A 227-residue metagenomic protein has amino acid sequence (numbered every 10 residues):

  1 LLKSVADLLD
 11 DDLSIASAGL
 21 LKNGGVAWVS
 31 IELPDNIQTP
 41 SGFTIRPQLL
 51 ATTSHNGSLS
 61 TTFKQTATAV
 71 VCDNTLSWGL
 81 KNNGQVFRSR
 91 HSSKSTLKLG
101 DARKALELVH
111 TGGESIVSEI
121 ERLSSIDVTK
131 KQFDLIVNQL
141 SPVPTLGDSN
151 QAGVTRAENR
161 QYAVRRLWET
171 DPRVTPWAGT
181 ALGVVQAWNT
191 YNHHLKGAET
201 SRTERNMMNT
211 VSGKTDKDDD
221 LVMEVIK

Functional and structural regions predicted by a protein language model:
L1-S14: Amphipathic alpha-helical segments
K3-S4, N23-W28, R46: Short, well-structured alpha-helical interface segments that form or flank functional binding sites
L13-N36: Beta-rich nucleic-acid/ligand-interaction surfaces
G19, D35-K227: Intrinsically disordered, low-complexity regions enriched in serine/threonine
